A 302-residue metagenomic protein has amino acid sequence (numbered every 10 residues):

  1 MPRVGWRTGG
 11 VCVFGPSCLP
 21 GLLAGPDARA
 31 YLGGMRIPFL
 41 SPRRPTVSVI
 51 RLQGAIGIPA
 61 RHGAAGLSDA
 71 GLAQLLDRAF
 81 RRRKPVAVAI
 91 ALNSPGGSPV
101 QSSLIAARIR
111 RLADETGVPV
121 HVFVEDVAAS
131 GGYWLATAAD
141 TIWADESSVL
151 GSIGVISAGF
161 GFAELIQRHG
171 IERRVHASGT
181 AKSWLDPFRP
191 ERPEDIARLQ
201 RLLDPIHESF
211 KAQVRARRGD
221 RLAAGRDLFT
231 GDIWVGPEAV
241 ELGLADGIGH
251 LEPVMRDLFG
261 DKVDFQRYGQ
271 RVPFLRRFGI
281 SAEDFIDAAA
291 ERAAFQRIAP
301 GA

Functional and structural regions predicted by a protein language model:
G5-R7, C12-D145, I156-A302: N-terminal organellar transit peptides
V149: Short glycine/proline-centered loop/turn elements that form peptide/ligand docking sites
